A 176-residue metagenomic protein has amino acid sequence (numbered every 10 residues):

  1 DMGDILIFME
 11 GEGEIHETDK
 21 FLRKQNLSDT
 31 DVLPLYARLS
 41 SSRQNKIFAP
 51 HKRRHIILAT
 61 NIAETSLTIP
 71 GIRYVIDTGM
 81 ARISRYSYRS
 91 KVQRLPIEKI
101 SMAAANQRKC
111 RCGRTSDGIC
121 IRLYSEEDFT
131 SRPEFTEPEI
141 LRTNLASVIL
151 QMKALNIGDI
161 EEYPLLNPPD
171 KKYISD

Functional and structural regions predicted by a protein language model:
D1-D176: P-loop NTPase motor module signature
